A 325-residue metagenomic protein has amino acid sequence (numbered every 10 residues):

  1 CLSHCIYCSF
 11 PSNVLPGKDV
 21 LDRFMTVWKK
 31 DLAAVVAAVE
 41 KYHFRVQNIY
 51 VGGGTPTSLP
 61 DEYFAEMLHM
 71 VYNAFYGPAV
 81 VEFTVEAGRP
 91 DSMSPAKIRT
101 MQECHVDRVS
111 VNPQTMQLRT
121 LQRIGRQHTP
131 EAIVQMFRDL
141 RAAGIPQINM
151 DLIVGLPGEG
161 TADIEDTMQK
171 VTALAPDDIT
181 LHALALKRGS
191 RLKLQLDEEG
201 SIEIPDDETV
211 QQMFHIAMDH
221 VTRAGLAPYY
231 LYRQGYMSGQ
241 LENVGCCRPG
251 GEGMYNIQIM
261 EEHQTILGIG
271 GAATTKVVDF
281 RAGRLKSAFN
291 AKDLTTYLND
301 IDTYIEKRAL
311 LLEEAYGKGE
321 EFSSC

Functional and structural regions predicted by a protein language model:
C1, P56, Y236, A272-T275: Short, glycine-/Ser/Thr-/acidic-enriched flexible segments
L2-S12: Local cysteine-cluster metal-coordination motifs and their immediate loop/turn environment, predominantly Fe-S cluster
S3, V81, D177, H182 (+3 more regions): Structural beta-strand/beta-sheet cores of well-ordered domains, especially the beta-sheet scaffolds that support
P11, G88, Q114, I153 (+3 more regions): Anionic group-transfer/hydrolysis microenvironments
S12-I216: Conserved non-cysteine loop/helix-boundary elements of the Radical SAM core domain that shape
W28, G245-C325: Radical SAM enzyme core and accessory elements
G189-I269: A C-terminal junction/extension of Radical SAM enzymes
